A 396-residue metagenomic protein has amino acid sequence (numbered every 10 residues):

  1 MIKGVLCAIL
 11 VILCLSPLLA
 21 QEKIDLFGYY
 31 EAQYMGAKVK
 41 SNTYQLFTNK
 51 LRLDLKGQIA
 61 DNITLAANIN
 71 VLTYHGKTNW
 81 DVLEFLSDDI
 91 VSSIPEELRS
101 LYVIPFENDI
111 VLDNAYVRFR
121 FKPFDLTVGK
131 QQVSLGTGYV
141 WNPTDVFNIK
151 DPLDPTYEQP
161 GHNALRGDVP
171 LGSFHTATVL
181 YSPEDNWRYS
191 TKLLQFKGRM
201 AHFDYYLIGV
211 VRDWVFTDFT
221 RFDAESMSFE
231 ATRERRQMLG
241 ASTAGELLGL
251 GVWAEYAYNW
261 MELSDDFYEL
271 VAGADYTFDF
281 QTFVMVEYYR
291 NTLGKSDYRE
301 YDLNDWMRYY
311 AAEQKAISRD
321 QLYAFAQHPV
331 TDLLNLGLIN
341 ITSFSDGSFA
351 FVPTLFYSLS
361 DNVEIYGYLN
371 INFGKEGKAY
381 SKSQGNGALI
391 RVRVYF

Functional and structural regions predicted by a protein language model:
I24-Y30, L65-A67, L126, T176-V179 (+7 more regions): Transmembrane beta-strands of outer-membrane beta-barrel proteins
Y29-M35, N70-L72, Q131-V133, S182-E184 (+9 more regions): Outer-membrane beta-barrel pore domains and translocons
K38-T43, T78-L83, Y139-D145, Y189-L193 (+7 more regions): Outer-membrane beta-barrel translocator domains and adjoining extracellular loop/strand segments of Gram-negative
Q45-N49, N108-D113, Q159-N163, R188-K192 (+6 more regions): Residues that define the transmembrane beta-barrel architecture of outer-membrane proteins
L55-D61, R118-F121, V169-L171, K197-M200 (+8 more regions): Residue-level signature of outer-membrane beta-barrel architecture
K56-T176, G198, G374: Outer membrane beta-barrel
K122-P123, I149-R299: Signature for the C-terminal beta-barrel architecture of outer-membrane proteins
A324-H328, Y357, V363-E364, Y368-I371 (+1 more regions): Outer-membrane beta-barrel "beta-signal"
